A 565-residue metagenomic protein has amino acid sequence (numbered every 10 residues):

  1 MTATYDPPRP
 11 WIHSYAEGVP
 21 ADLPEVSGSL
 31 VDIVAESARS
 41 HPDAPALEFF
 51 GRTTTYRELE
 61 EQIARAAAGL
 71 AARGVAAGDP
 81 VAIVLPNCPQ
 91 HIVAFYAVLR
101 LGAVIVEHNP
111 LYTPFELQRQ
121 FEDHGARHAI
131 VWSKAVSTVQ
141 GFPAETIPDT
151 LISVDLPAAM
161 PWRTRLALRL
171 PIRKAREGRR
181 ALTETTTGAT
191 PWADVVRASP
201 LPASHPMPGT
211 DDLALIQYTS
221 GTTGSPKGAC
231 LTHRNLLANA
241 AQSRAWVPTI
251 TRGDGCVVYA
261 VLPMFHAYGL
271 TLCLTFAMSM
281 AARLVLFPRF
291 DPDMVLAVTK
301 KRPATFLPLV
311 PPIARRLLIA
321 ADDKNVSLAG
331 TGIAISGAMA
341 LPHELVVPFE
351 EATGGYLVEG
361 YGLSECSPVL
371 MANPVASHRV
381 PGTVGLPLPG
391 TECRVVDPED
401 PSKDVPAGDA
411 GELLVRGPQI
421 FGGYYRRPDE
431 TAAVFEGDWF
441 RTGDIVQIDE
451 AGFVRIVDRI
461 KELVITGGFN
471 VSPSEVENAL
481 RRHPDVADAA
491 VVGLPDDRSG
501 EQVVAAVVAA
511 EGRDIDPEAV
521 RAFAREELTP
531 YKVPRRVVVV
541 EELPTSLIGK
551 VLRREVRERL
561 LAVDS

Functional and structural regions predicted by a protein language model:
P24-V26, D43-C88, I92-Y96, T113-Q118: Conserved AMP-binding/adenylate-forming core of the ANL superfamily
L70-V75, S199-D211, I216-Y259, M280-A282 (+1 more regions): Conserved adenylate-forming
A72-R73, R100-D194, E511-R513: Structural core segment of the AMP-binding/adenylate-forming
Y112, R119, V131, L307 (+7 more regions): AMP-binding/adenylate-forming catalytic core of the ANL superfamily
L166, K301-L309, L318-R379, E392 (+1 more regions): Gly/Ser/Thr-rich phosphate-binding loop
L237-V257, F265-F306, A320: Conserved AMP-binding/adenylation subdomain of ANL enzymes
Y361, R394-L414, I448-A451, R513-P517 (+1 more regions): Conserved beta-loop-beta connector loops within the AMP-binding
L386-G390, P401-V434, V471: Conserved ATP/PPi-binding loop(s) of AMP-dependent carboxylate-activating enzymes
